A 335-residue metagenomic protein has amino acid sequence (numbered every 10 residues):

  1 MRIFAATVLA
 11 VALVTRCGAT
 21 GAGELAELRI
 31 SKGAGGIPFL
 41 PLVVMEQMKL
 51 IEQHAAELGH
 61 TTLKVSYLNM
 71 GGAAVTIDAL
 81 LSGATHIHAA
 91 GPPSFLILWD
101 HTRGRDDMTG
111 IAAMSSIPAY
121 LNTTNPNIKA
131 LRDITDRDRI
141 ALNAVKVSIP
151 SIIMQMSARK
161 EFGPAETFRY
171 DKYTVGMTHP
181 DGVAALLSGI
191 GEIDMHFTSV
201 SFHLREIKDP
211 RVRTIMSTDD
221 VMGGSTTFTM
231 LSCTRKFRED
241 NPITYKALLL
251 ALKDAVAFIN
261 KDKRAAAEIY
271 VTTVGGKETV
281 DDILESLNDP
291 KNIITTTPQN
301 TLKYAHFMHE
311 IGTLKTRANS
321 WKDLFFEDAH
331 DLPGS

Functional and structural regions predicted by a protein language model:
M1-E27, S335: Short, low-complexity disordered leader/linker segments with a strong preference for bacterial N-terminal type II
G23-G176, I190, D194-V200, G224-S225: Short, glycine-/small- and polar/acidic-enriched structural segments that line small-molecule recognition paths
K49, D78, S82, L96 (+12 more regions): Solvent-exposed, polar/charged alpha-helical surfaces in well-ordered, non-transmembrane soluble domains, broadly
G59-V65, A165-K172, V274-S286, K315-W321: Short, surface-exposed acidic
M70-A74, A89, A144, S148-I152 (+5 more regions): Soluble non-cytosolic domains of exported or imported proteins
D171, P180-V271: Pocket-lining segment of extracytoplasmic ligand-binding domains
R238-K315: Secondary-structure end/capping motifs
M308-S335: Conserved C-terminal helix/tail region of periplasmic/extracytoplasmic solute-binding proteins
